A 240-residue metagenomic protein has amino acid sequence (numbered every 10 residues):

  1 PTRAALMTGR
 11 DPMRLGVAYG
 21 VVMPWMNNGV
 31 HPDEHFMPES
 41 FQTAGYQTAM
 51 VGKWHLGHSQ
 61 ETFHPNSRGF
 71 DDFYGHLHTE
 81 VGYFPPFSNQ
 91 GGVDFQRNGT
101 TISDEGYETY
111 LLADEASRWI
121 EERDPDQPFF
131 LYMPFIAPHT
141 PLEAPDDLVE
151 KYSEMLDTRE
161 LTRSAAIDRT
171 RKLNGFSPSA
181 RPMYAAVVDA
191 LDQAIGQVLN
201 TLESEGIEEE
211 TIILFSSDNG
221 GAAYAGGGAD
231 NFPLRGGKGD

Functional and structural regions predicted by a protein language model:
P1-D240: Formylglycine-dependent sulfatase
